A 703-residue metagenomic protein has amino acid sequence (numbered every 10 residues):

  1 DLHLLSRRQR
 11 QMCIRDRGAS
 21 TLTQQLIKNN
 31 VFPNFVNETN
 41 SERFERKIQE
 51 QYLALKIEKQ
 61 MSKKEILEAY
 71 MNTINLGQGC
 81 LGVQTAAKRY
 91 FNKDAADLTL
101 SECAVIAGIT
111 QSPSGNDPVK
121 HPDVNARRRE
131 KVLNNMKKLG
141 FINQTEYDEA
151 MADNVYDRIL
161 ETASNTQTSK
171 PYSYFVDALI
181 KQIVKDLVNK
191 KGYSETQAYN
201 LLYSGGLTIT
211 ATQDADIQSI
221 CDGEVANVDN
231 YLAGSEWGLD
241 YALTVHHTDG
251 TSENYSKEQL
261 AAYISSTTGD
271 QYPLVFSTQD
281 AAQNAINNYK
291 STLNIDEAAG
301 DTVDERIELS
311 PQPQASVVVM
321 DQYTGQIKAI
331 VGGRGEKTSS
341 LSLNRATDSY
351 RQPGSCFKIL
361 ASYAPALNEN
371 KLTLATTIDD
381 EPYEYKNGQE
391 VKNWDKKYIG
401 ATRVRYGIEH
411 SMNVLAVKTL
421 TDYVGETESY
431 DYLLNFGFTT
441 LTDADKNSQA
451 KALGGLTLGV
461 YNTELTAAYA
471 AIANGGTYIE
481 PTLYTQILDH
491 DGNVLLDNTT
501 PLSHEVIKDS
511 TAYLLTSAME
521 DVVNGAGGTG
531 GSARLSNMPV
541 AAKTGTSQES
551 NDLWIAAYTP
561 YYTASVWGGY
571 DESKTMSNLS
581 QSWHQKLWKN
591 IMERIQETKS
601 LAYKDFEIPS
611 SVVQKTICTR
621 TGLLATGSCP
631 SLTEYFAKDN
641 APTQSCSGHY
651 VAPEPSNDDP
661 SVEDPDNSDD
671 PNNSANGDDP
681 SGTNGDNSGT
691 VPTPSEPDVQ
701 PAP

Functional and structural regions predicted by a protein language model:
R7-Q11, R15-D148, Q197-A198, R334-E336 (+3 more regions): Peptidoglycan glycan-strand catalytic modules in the bacterial/periplasmic cell-wall system
R15-N34, A163-T168, K371-S429, H490-D521: Conserved catalytic neighborhood of penicillin-recognizing serine enzymes
T21-K28, D97, E102-I106, I209-A211 (+11 more regions): Structural recognition of the beta-strand scaffold that forms the well-ordered cores of secreted hydrolase catalytic
E50, A54, E58, T110-R128 (+8 more regions): Active-site loop and adjoining helix of the penicillin-binding protein/serine DD-peptidase-beta-lactamase fold
L81-V83, N143-D148, F357, L367-K386 (+3 more regions): Short, well-structured active-site flanking segments
Q144-T212, D216-Q271: Non-catalytic structural connector segments
A211-Y241, V245-L309, P313-D321, Q326-V331 (+2 more regions): A penicillin-recognizing enzyme superfamily signal
Y650-P703: Ser/Thr/Gly/Pro-rich low-complexity, disordered linker/stalk segments of secreted and cell-surface proteins
